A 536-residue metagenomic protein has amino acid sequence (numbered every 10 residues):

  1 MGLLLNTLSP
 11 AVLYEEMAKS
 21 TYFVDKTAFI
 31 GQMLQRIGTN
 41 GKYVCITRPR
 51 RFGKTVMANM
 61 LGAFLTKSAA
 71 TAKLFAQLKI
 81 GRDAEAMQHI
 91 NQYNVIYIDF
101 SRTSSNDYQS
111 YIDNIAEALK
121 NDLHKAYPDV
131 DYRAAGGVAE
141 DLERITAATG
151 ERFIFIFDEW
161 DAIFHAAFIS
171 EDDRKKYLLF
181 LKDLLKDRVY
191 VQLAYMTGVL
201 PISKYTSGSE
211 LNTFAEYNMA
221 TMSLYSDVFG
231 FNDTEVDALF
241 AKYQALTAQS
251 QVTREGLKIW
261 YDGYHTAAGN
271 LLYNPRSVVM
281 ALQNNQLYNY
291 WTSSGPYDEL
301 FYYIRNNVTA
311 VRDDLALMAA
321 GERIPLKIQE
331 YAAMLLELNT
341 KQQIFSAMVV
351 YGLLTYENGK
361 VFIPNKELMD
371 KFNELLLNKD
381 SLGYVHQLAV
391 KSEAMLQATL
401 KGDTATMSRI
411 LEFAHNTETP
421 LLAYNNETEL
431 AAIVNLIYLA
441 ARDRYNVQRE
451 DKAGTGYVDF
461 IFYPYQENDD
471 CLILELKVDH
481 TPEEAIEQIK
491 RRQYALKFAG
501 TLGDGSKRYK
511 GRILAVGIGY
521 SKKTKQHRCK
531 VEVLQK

Functional and structural regions predicted by a protein language model:
M1-N426, A441-D443: Phosphate-binding site recognition
R144-T149, I437, R442-E467: Active-site metal-binding core of divalent-cation-utilizing nuclease and nuclease-like domains
I154, D470-L472, L514: Structural motif
K175-L179, V478-L496: Mg2+/Mn2+-dependent nuclease catalytic core
D183-R188, L193, S346-L354, N435-A440 (+1 more regions): Metal-dependent nuclease catalytic cores in nucleic-acid-processing enzymes, especially RNase H-like/related
V434, V458-F462, D469-V478, R492: Conserved catalytic cores of phosphodiester-cleaving nucleases, focusing on short active-site segments
R508-K536: Domain-level recognition of nuclease-like catalytic cores that cleave nucleotide substrates
